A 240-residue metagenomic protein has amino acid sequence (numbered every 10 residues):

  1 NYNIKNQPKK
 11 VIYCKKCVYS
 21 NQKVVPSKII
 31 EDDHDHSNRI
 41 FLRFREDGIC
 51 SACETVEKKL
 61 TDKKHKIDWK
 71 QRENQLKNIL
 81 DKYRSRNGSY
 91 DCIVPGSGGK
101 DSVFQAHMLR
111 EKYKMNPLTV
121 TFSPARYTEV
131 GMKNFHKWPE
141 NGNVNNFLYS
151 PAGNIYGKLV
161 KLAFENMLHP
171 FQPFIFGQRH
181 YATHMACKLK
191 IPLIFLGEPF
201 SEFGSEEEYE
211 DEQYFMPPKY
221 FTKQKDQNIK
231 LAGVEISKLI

Functional and structural regions predicted by a protein language model:
N1-I93, M108, K112-I240: Nucleotide-activated chemistry modules centered on ATP-dependent adenylation/adenylyltransferase
C92-D101: Short, glycine-rich nucleotide/cofactor-binding loops
F104-Q105: Hydrophobic positions on the alpha1 helix immediately C-terminal to the Walker A/P-loop
